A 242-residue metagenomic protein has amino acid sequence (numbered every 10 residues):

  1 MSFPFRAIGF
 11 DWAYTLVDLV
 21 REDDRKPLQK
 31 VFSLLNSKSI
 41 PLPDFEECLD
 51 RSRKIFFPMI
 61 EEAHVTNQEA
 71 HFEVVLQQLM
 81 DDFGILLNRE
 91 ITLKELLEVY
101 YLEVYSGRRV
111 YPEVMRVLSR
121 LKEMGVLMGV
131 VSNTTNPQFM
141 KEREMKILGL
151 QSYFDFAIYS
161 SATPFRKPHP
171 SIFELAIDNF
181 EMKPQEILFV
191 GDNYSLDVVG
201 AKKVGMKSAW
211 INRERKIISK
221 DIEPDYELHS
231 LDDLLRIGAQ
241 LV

Functional and structural regions predicted by a protein language model:
M1-I8, D18-E22, I40-F45, M115 (+2 more regions): Asp-based, Mg2+/Mn2+-dependent phosphohydrolase catalytic module
S2-P112, R116-M124: N-terminal helical cap/lid subdomain that shapes the substrate entry/recognition surface in HAD-like hydrolases
